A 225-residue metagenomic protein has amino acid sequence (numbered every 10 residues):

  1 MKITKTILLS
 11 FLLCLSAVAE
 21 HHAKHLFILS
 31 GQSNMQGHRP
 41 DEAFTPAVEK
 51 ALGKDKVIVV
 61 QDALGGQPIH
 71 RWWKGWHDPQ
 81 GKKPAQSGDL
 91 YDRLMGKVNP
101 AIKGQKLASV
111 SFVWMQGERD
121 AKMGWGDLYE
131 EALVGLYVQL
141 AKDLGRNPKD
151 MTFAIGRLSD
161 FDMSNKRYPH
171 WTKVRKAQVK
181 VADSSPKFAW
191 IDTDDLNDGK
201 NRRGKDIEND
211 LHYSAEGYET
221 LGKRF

Functional and structural regions predicted by a protein language model:
M1-K2: N-terminal secretory signal peptides that target proteins for export/translocation
T6-S16: Bacterial N-terminal signal peptides
E20-R224: Cell-envelope and extracellular/periplasmic
